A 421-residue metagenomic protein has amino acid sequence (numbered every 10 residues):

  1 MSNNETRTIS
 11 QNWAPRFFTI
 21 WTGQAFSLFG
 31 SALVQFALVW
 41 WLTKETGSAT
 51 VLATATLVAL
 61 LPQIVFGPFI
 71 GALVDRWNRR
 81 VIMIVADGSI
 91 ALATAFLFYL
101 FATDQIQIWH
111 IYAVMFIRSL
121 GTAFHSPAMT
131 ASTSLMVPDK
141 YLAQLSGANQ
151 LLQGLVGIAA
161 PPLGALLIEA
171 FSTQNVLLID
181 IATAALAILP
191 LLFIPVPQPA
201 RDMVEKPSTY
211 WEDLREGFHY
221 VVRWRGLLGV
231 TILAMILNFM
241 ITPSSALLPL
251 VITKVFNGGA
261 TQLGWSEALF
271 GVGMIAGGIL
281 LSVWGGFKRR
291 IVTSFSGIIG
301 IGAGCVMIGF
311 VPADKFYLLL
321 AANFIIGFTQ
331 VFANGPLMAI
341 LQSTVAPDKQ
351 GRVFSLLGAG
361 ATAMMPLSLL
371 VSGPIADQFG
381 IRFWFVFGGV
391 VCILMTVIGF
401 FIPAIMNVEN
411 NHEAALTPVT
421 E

Functional and structural regions predicted by a protein language model:
E5-P62, H219-F270: Helix-loop boundary and gating motifs at the non-cytosolic
T6-R16, R201-E212: Short, membrane-interfacial amphipathic segments enriched in basic
F17, A49, R79, I108 (+7 more regions): Membrane-helix interface/capping residues of multi-pass secondary transporters
F18-Q35, V58-V74, N78-A93, H110-E169 (+8 more regions): Substrate-agnostic recognition of the 12-TM MFS/MFS-like secondary transporter fold
V39-E45, F98-T103, A159-I179, K254-V255 (+1 more regions): Transmembrane alpha-helix termini and helix-breaking/packing motifs in multi-pass membrane transporters
L60, A91-F98, G154, I181-I188 (+3 more regions): Small-residue-rich packing faces within the transmembrane alpha-helices of Major Facilitator Superfamily
V65-P68, I82, F96, W211 (+4 more regions): C-terminal transmembrane bundle of multi-pass solute transporters/carriers
D104, L135, L177-S208, F400-A414: Helix-loop junctions on the cytosolic side of multi-pass membrane transporters, especially the intracellular loop
